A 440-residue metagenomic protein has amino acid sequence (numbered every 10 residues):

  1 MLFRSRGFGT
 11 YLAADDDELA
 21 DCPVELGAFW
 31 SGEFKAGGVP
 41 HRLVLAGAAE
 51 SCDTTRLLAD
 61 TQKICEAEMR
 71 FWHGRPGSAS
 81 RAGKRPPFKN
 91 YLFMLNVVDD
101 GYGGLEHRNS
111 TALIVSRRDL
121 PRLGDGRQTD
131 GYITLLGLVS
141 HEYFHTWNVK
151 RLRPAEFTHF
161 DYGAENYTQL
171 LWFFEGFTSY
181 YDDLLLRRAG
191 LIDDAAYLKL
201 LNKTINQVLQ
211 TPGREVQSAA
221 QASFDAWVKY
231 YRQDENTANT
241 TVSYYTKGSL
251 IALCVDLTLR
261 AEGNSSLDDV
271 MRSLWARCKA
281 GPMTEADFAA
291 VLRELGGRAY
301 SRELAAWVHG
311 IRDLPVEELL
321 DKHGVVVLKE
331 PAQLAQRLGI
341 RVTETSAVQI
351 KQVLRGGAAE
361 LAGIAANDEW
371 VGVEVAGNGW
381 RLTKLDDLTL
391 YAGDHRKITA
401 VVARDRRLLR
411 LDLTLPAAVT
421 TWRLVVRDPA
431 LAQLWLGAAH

Functional and structural regions predicted by a protein language model:
A13-A36: Edge strands and adjacent loops of beta-rich recognition modules
E33-L171: Juxtacatalytic substrate-recognition/specificity segment
E68, F173-L185: An active-site-proximal "capping" alpha-helix that borders the catalytic cofactor pocket
R70-F88, R153-A155, R188-D194, R260-N264 (+3 more regions): Surface-exposed helix-capping loop/turn segments at secondary-structure junctions
Y167-E175, V242-Y244: Active-site metal-coordination segments of metallo-dependent hydrolases
D182-D183, I192-H440: C-terminal recognition in membrane/secretory proteostasis and scaffolding
